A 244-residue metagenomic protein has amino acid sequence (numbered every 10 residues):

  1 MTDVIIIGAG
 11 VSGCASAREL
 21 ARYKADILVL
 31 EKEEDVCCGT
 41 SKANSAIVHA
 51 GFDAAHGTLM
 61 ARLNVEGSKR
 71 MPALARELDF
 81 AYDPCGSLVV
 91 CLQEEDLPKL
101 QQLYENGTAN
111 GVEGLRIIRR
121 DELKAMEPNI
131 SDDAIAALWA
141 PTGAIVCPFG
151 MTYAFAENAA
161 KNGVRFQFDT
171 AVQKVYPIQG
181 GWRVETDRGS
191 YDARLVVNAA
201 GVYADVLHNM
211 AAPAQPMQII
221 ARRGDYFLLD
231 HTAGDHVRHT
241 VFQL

Functional and structural regions predicted by a protein language model:
T2-V29: N-terminal Rossmann-like FAD-binding beta1-loop-alpha1 element of flavoenzymes
I7, A50, N198-A199: Redox-cofactor binding/interface segments in oxidoreductases and associated redox assembly factors
S12, D35, Y203: Conserved Rossmann-like nucleotide-cofactor binding loop
A15, V175-L244: Flavin-dependent oxidoreductases
A21-A43: Glycine-rich FAD pyrophosphate-binding loop
E31, P84, I118-R120, F168-T170 (+1 more regions): Short loop/edge segments at beta-strand edges and connector loops that shape dinucleotide/nucleotide cofactor-binding
A46-M126, I135, L244: Dinucleotide-binding Rossmann-like beta1-alpha1 core, especially the glycine-rich loop that anchors the ADP
L138-L195: Helical element adjacent to the flavin cofactor pocket in flavoenzyme catalytic cores
